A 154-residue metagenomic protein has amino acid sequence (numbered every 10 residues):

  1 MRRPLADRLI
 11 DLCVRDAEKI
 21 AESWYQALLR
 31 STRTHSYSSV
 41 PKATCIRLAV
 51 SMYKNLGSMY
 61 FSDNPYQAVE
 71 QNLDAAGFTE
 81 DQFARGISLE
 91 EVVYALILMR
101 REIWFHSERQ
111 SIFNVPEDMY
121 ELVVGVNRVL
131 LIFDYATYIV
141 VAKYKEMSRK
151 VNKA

Functional and structural regions predicted by a protein language model:
M1-F78, E108-A154: Core of compact, soluble alpha-helical bundle domains
S62, R85-S88: Membrane-interface junctions
G77-R85: Short acidic (Asp/Glu) patches
I87-F105: Elongated alpha-helical scaffolds
